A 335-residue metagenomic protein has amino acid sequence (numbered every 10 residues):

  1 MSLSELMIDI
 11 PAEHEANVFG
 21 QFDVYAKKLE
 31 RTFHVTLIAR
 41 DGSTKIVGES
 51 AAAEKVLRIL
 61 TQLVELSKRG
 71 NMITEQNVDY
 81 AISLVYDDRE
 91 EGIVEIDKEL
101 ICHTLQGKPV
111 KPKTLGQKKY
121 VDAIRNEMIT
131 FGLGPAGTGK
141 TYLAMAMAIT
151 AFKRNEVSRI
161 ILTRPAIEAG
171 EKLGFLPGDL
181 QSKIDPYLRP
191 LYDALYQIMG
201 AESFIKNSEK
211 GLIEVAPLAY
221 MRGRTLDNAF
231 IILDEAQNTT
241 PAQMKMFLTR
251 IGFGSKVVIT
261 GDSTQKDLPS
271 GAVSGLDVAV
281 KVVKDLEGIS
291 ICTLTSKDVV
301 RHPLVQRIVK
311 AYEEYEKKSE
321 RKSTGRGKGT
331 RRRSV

Functional and structural regions predicted by a protein language model:
M1-A16: Short glycine-/aliphatic-rich beta-strand segments at the starts of folded cytosolic domains
I10-A12, A39-D41, G48, R164 (+2 more regions): Flexible glycine-/small-residue-rich
E13-F33: Short amphipathic alpha-helix segments
Q21-V24, G42, G329: Non-catalytic accessory segments flanking P-loop/AAA+ NTPase cores
F33-L37, I291-C292: A short linear hydrophobic-aromatic micro-motif
I38-D97: Interdomain "pre-motor" coupling segment immediately N-terminal to P-loop NTPase/helicase cores
D87-L115: Conserved loop-to-helix interface motifs that mediate assembly, gating, or partner/ligand docking in ancient ring
L105-Q117, D122-L233, Q237-V335: Conserved helicase motor core of SF1/SF2 NTP-dependent helicases
